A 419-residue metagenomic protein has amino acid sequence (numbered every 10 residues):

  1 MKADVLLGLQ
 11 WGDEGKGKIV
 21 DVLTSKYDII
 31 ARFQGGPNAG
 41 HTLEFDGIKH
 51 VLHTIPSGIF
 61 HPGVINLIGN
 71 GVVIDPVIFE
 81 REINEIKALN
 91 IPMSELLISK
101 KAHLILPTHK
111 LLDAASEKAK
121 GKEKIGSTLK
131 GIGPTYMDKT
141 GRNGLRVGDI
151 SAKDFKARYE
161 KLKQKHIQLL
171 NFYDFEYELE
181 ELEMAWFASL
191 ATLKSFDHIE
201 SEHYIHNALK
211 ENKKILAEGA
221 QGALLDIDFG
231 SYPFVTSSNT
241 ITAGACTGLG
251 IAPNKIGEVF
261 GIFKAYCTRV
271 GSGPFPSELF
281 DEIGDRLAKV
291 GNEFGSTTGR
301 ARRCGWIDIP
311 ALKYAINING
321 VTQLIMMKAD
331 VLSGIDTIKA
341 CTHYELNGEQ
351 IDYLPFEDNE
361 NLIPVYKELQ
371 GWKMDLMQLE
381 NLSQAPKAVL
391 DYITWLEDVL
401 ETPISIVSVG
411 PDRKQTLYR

Functional and structural regions predicted by a protein language model:
M1-R419: Non-transmembrane, aqueous-exposed alpha-helical and coiled segments at domain scale
